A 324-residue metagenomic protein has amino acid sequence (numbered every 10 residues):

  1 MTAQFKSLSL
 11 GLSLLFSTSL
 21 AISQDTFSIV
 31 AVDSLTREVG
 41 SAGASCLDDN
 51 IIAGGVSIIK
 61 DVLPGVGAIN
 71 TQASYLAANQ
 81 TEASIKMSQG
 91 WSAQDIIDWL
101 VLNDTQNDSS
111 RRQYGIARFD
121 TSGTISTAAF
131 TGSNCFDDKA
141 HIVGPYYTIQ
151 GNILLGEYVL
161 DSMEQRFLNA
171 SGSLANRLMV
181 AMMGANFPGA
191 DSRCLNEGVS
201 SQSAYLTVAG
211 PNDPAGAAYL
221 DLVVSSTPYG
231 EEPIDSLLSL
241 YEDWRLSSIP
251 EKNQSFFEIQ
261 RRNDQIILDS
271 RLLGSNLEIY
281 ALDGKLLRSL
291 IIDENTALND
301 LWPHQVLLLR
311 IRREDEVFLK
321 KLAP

Functional and structural regions predicted by a protein language model:
S9-S19: Bacterial N-terminal signal peptides
Q24-S247: N-terminal nucleophile
T36, Y280-L287, L307: Short, glycine-anchored, charge-dense loop/turn motifs used at functional sites
R245-D264, R271: Residue-level detector of functionally pivotal "anchor" positions at catalytic/ligand-binding pockets or at interdomain
L246-N253, G284, L307-L309, L322: Terminal processing/anchoring signals of secreted or surface-associated proteins and related intramolecular
Q260, L268, S289, H304-P324: C-terminal tail/sorting-segment detector
T296-L301: Exposed aromatic-hydrophobic patches
